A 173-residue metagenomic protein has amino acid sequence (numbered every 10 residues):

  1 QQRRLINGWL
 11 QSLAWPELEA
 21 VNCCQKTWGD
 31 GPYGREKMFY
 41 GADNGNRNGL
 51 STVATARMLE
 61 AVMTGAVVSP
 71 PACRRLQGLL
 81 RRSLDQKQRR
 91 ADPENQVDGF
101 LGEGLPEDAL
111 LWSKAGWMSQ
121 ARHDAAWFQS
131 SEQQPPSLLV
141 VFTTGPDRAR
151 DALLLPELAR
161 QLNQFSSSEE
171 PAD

Functional and structural regions predicted by a protein language model:
Q1-V67: Mid-domain, small-residue-enriched loop/turn segments at the edges of structured enzyme/sensor domains
R47, S51-T52, A56-D173: Structured C-terminal helix/loop/strand segments within mature extracytoplasmic catalytic/sensor domains
